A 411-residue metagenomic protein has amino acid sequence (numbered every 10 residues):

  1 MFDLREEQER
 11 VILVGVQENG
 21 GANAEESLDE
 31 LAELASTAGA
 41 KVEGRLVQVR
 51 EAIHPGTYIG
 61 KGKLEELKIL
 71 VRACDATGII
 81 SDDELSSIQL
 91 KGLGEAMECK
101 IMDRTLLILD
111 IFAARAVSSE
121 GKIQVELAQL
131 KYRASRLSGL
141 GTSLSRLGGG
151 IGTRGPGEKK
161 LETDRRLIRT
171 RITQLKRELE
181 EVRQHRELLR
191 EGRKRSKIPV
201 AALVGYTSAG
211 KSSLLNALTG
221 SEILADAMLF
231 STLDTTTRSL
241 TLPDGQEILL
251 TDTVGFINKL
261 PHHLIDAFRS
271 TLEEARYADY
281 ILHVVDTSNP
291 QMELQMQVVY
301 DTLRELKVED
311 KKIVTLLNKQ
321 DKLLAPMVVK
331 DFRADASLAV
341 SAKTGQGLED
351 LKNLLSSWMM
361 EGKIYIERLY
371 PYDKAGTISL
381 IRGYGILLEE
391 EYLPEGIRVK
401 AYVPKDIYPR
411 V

Functional and structural regions predicted by a protein language model:
M1-D110: N-terminal accessory targeting/assembly segments
M1-V16, S135-A209, L215, P290 (+1 more regions): C-terminal-of-GTPase-core extension/linker across diverse P-loop GTPases
E18-N23, I53-T57, R115-E120, K159-K160 (+4 more regions): Flexible beta-alpha connector loops of hexameric P-loop NTPases
S27-S36, K68-A73, L85-C99, G245-Q246 (+1 more regions): Conserved C-terminal guanine-recognition region of P-loop GTPase G domains, centered on the G4
T105-L109, L229-F230, A342-T344: Short, acidic/turn-prone active-site loops that include or flank metal/cofactor- and phosphate-binding residues
L106-A128: Short alpha-helix plus adjacent loop in nuclease-associated cores
R186, R193-P199, A217-L249, I257-A267 (+2 more regions): Switch I (effector-binding) loop of TRAFAC-class P-loop GTPase G-domains
